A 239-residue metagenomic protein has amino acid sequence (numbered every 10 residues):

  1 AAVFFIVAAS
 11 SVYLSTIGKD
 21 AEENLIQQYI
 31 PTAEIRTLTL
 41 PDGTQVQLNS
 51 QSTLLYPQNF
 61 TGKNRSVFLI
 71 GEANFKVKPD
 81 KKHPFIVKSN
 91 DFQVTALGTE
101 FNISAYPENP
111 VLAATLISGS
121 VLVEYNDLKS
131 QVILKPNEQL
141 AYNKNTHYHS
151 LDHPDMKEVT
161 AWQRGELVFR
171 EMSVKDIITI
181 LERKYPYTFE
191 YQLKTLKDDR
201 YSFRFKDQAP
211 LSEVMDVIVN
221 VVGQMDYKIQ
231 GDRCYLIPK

Functional and structural regions predicted by a protein language model:
A2-K239: A residue-level detector for the "anchor" residue at the start of short, highly conserved motifs
